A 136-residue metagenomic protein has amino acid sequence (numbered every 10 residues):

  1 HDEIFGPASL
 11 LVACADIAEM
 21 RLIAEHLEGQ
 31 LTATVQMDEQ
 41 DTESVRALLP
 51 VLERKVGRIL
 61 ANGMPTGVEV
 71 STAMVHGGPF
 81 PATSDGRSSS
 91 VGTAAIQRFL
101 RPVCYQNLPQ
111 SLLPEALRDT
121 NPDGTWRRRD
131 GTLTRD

Functional and structural regions predicted by a protein language model:
H1-D136: Conserved C-terminal structural/oligomerization subdomain of aldehyde/semialdehyde dehydrogenase
